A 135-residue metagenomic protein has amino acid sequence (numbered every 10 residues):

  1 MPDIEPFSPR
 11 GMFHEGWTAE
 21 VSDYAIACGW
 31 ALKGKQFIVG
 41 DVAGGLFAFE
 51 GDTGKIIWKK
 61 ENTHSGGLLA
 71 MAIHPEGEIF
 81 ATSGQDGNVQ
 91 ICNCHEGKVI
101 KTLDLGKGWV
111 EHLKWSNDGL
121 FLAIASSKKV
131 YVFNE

Functional and structural regions predicted by a protein language model:
P2-S22: A short helix->beta-strand "capping" segment at the edge of beta-propeller domains
H14-A19, K55-E61, K98-L103: A short beta-strand motif characteristic of beta-propeller blades
T18-A25, E61-L68, D104-V110: WD40/WD-repeat beta-propeller blade N-cap
L32-K33, P75-E76, N117-D118: Residue-level detector of Asp-centered blade-edge/turn motifs that repeat once per structural unit in beta-propeller
A43-F47, D86-Q90, G108, K128-Y131: Short coil/turn segments within WD40 beta-propeller repeats
G51-T53, C94-E96, E135: Short loop/turn segments that connect beta-strands within beta-propeller blades
